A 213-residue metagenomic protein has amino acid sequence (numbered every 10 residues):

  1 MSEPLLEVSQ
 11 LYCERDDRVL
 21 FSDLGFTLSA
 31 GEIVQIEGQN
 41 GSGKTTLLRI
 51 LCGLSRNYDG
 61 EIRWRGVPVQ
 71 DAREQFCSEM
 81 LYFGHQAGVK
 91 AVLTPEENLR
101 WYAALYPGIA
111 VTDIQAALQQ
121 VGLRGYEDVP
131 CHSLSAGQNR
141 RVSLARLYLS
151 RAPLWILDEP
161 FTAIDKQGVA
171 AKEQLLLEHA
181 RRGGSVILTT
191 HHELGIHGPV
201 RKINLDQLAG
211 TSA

Functional and structural regions predicted by a protein language model:
E37-Q39: The feature captures the beta-strand-to-loop junction immediately N-terminal to the Walker
C52: Helix-to-loop junction immediately C-terminal to a conserved catalytic motif
R56-F76: Conserved ABC transporter NBD signature motif
Q86, A91-P107: Q-loop/switch helix immediately C-terminal to the Walker
V111-Y126: Conserved ABC ATPase "signature" region
P130-G137: Conserved ABC ATPase signature
L144, G183: Hydrophobic anchor residue at the start of the ABC signature
